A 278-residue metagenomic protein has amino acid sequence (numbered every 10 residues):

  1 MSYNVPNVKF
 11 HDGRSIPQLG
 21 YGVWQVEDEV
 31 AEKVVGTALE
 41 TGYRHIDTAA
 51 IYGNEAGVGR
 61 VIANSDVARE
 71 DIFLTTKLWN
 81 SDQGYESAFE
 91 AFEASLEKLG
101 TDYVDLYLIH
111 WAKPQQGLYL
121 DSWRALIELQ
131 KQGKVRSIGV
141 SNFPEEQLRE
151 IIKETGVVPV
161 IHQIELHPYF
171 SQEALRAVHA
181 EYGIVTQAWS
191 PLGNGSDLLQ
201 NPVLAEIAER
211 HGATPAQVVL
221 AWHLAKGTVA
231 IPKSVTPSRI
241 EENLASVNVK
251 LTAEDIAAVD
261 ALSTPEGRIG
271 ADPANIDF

Functional and structural regions predicted by a protein language model:
M1-I72, N275-F278: N-terminal binding-site loop/beta-alpha segment at the start of enzyme catalytic domains that lines or forms
S2-V8, A56, I62-A63, A91-A94 (+2 more regions): Alpha-helical scaffolding within the catalytic cores of extracellular/periplasmic polymer-degrading hydrolases
V26-E29, A49-G57, S81-E86, P114-G117 (+2 more regions): Acidic-and-aromatic substrate-binding clefts and catalytic sites of carbohydrate-active enzymes
E27-L39, G84-L99, E146-R149, F170-S171: Short, acidic/polar
H45, Y103-L106, S137, I161: Residues at the N-termini of beta-strands
R69-D82, D105-A112, L166: A short, structured active-site edge motif that brings together acidic residues
A88-I109, E128-Q132, E154: CE4/NodB-like, metal-dependent polysaccharide N-deacetylase domain that modifies extracellular/periplasmic N-acetylated
A112-F278: Beta/alpha (TIM)-barrel catalytic core signal, keyed to glycine-rich beta->alpha loops juxtaposed to Asp/Glu that bind
